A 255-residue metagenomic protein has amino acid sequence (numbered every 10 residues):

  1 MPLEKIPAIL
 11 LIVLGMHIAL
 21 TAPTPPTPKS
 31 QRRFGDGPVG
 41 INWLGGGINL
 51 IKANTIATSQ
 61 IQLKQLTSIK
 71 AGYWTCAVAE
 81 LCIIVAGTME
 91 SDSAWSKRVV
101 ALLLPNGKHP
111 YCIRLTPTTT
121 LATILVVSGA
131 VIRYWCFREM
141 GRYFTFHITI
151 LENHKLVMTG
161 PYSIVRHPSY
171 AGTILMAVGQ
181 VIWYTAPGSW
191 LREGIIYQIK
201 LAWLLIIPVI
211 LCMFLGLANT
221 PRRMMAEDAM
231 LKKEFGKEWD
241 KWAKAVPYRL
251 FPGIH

Functional and structural regions predicted by a protein language model:
M1-M158, L175-H255: Membrane-anchoring alpha-helices and their flanking helix-loop junctions
G160-A171: Glycine-rich acyl-CoA binding loop
